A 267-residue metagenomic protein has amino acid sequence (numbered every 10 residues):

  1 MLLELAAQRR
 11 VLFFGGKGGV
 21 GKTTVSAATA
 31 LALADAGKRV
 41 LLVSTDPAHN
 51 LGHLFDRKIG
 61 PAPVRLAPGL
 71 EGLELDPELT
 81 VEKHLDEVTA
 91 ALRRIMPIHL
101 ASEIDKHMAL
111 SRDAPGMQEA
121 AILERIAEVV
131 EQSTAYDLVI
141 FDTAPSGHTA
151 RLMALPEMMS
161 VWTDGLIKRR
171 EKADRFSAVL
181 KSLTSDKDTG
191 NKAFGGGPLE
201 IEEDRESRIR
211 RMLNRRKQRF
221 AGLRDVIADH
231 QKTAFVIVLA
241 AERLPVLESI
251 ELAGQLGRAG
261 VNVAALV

Functional and structural regions predicted by a protein language model:
L3-A6, V20, T24-A28, D35-A36 (+3 more regions): Conserved catalytic-core segment of NTP-binding enzymes
K17: P-loop (Walker A) phosphate-binding loop of NTP-binding proteins
L31-L100: N-terminal phosphate/diphosphate-binding loop that engages ATP/GTP or pyrophosphate donors across diverse enzyme folds
D76-V81, H107-R112, A173-S182: Low-complexity, flexible helical/coil segments
V81, L92-I104, T184-L199: Conserved Walker-type P-loop NTP-binding/catalytic site
A90-L123: Conserved nucleotide-sugar donor-binding subdomain of glycosyltransferases
